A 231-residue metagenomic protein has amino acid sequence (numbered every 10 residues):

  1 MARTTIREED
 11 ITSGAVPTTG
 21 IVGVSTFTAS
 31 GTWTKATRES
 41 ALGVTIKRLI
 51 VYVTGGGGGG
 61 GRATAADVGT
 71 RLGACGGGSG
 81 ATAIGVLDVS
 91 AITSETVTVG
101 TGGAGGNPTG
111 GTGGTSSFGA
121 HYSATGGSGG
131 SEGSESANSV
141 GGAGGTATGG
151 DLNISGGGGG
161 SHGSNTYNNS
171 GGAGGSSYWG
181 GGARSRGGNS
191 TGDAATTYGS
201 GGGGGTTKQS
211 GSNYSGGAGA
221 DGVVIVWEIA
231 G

Functional and structural regions predicted by a protein language model:
M1-S30, E135, A173, G231: Glycine-rich, low-complexity segments
A2-D10, S25, C75, G119 (+5 more regions): Beta-strand-rich, repetitive solenoid scaffolds
T26-E39, V53-A120, G202-V226: Glycine-rich strand-loop-strand elements at beta-sheet edges
A41, T112-G113, N189-T191, Y198: Exposed regions on extracellular, virion, or secretory-pathway luminal proteins
V44-I46: Proline/glycine-enriched tight loop/beta-turn segments at coil->beta junctions that connect or precede beta-strands
R48-I50, G126-S128, D221-G231: C-terminal interaction-tip segments
S123-D193: Acidic, glycine-rich loop-and-strand cores that form catalytic or ligand-binding grooves in diverse globular domains
